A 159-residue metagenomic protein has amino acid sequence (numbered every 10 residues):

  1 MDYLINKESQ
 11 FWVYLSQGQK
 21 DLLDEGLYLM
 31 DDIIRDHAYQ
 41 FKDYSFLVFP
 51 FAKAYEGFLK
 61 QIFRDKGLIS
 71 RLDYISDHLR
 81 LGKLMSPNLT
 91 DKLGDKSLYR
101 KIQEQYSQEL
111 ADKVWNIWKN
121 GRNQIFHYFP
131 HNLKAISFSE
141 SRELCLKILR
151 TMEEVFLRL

Functional and structural regions predicted by a protein language model:
M1-F46: Charged alpha-helical initiation segments
F11, G26, F58, L81 (+3 more regions): Generic structural signal of hydrophobic/aromatic residues within well-ordered alpha-helices of folded domains
W12-K20, Y44-V48, A52, Q108-W115 (+2 more regions): Amphipathic, non-membrane alpha-helical segments in soluble helical-bundle scaffolds
D21-D31, K53, G57, N116-N123 (+1 more regions): Generic structural signal for well-ordered, non-membrane alpha-helices
D31-Y39, F63, G67, P130 (+1 more regions): Short, flexible helix-adjacent loops and helix caps
F41-K66: Short, hydrophobic, well-ordered secondary-structure elements
R64-D112, N120: Flexible secondary-structure boundary motifs
Q105-L159: Charge-enriched, short contiguous segments at helix-coil
